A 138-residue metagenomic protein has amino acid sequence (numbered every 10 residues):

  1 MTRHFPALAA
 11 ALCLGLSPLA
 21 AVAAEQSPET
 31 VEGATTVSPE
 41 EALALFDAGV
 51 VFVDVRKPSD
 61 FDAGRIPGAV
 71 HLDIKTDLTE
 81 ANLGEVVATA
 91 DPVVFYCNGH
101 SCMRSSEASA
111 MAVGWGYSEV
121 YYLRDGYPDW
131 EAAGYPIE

Functional and structural regions predicted by a protein language model:
T2-F52, P58-D60: Flexible, polar/low-complexity N-terminal or interdomain linker segments that lie immediately upstream of folded
D47, V51, I66, A88 (+2 more regions): Sec-exported extracytoplasmic/periplasmic mature domains
D47-L83: N-terminal, post-signal-peptide region of Sec/Tat-exported proteins
P58, K75, N98-H100, Y135: Solvent-exposed coil/turn segments that connect beta secondary-structure elements in extracytoplasmic/periplasmic
G84-W130: Catalytic cysteine-centered active loop of the rhodanese-like fold, especially the PTP/DSP P-loop
E138: Active-site-adjacent betaalpha module
